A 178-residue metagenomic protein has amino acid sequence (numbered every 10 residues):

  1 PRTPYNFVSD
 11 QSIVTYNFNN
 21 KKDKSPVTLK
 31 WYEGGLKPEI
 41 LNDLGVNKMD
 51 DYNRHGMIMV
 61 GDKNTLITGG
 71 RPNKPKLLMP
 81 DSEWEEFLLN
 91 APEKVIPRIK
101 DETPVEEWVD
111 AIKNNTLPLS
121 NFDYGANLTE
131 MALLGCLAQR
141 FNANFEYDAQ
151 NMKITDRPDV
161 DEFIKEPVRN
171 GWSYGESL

Functional and structural regions predicted by a protein language model:
P1-D123, T129-L178: Contiguous beta-strand/loop segments that form the cofactor/metal-binding neighborhood of enzyme cores
